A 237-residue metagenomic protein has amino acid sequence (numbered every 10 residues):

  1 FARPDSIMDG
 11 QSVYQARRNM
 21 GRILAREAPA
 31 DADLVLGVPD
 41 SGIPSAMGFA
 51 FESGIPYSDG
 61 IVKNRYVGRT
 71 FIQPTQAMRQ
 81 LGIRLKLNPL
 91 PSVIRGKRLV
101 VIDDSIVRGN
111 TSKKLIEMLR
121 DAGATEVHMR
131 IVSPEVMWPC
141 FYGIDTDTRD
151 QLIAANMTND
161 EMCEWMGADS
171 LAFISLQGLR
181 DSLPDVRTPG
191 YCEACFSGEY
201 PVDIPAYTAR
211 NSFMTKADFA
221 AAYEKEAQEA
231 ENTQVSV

Functional and structural regions predicted by a protein language model:
F1-V237: PRPP-associated nucleotide enzymes
